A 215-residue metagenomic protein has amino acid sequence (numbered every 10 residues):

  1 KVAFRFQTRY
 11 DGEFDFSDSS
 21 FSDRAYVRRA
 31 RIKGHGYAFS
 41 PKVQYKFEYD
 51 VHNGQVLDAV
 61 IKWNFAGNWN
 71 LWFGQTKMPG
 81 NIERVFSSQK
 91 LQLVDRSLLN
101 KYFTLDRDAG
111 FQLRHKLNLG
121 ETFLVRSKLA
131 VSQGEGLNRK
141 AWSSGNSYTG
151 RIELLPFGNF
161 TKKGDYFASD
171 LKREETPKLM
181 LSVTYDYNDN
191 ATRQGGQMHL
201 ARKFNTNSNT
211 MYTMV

Functional and structural regions predicted by a protein language model:
K1-L137, A141-N159, P177-M180, Y187: Outer membrane beta-barrel
N138-V215: Surface-exposed beta-loop-beta
